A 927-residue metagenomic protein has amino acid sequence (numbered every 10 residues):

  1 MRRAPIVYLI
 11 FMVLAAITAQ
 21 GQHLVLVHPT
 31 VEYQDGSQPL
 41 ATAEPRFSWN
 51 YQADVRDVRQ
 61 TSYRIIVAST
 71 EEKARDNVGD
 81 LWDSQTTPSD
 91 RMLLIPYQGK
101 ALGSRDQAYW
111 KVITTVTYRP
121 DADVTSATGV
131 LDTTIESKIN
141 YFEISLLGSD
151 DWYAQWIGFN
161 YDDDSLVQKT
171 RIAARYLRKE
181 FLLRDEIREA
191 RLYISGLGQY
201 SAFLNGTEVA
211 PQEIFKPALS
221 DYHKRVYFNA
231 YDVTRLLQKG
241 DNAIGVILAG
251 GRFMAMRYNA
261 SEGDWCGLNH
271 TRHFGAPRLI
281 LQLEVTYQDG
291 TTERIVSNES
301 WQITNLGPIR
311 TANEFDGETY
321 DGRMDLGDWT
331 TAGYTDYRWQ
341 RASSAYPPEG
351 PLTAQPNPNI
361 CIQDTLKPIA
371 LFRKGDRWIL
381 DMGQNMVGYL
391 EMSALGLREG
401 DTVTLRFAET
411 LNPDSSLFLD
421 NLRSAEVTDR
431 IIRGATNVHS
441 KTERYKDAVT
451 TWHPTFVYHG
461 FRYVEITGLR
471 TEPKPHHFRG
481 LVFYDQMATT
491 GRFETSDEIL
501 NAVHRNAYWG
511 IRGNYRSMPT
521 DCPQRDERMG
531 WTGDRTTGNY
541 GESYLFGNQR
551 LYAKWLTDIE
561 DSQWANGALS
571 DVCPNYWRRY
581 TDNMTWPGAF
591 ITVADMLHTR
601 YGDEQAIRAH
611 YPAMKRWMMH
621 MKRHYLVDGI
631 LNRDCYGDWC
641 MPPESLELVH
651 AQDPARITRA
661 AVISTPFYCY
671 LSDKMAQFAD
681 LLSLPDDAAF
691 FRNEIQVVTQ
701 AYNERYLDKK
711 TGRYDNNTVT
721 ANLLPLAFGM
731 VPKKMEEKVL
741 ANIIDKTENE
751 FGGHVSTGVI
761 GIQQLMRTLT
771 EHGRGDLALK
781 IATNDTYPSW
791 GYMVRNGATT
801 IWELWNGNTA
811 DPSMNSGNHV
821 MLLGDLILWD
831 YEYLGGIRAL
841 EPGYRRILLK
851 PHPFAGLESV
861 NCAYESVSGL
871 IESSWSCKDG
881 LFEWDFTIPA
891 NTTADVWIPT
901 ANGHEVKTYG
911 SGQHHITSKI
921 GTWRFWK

Functional and structural regions predicted by a protein language model:
M1-V7: Bacterial N-terminal signal peptides that target proteins for export
V7-A16: Bacterial N-terminal signal peptides
A19-G21: Boundary at the C-terminal end of the N-terminal hydrophobic targeting segment
L24-Q107, K111-R525, G533-D534, R550-L551 (+3 more regions): Extracellular/oxidizing-compartment recognition motifs
A190, I194, L204, Y389-E409 (+6 more regions): Alpha-helical support elements that line or immediately flank enzyme active sites and cofactor-binding pockets
Q199, V296-N305, Y463, E472-N506 (+9 more regions): Active-site acid/base region of carbohydrate-active enzymes
I244, Y320, D526-E527, L545 (+7 more regions): C-terminal capping/lid segments that line or modulate ligand- or cofactor-binding pockets
T271, G275-Q282, E293-D328, G333 (+4 more regions): Non-catalytic C-terminal accessory modules of carbohydrate-active enzymes
